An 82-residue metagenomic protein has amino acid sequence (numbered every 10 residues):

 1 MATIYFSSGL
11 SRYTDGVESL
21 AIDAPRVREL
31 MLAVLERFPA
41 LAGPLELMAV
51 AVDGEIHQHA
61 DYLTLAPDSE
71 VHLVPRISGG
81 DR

Functional and structural regions predicted by a protein language model:
M1-R82: Ubiquitin-like/PB1-type beta-grasp interaction modules and other compact soluble beta-rich domains
